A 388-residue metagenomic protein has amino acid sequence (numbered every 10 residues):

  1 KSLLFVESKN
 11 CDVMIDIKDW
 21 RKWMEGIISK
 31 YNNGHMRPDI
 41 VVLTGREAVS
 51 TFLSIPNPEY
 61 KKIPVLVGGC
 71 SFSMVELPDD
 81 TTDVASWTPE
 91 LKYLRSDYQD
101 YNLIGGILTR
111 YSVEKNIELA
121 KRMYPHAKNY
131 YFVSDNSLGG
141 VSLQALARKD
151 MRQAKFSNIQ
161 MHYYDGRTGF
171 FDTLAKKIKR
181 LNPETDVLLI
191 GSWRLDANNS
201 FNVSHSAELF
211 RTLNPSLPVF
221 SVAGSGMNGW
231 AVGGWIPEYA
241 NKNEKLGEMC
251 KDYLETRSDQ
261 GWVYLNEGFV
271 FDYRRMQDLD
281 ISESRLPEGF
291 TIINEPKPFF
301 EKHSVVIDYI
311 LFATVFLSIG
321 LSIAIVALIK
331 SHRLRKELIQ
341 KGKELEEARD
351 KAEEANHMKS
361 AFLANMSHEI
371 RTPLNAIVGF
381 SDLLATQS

Functional and structural regions predicted by a protein language model:
V13-D39, S54-N57, A175-D186: Short, well-structured alpha-helical segments in soluble
N32-G45, P64-G68, N129-S134, M161-Y164 (+2 more regions): Periplasmic-binding protein-like
S73-P78, S86-D97, G105-A127, E238-E255: Hydrophobic alpha-helical segments within soluble ligand-binding/sensing domains
R95-R152, G261-R275: An alpha-beta-alpha
M161-E255: Membrane-proximal low-complexity regions enriched in glycine and acidic/polar residues
L254-A313: Hinge/cleft segment of the Venus flytrap/periplasmic-binding protein
K297-L338: Alpha-helical transmembrane signal-anchor helices
Q340-T386: Primarily the dimerization/phosphotransfer
